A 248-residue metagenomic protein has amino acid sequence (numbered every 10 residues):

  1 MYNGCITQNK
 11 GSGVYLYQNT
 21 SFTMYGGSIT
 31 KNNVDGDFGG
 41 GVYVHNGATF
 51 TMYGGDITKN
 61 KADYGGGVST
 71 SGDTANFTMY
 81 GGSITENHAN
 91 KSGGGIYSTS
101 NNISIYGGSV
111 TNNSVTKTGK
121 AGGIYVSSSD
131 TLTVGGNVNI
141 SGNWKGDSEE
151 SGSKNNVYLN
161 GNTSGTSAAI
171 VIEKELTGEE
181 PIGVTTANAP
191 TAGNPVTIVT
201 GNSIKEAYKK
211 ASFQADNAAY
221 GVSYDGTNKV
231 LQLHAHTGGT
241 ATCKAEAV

Functional and structural regions predicted by a protein language model:
M1, N9, G13, N101 (+5 more regions): Generic low-polarity alpha-helical segments
M1-Q8, S21-N33, T49-K61, N76-H88 (+3 more regions): Right-handed parallel beta-helix
Q8-Y17, N33-V44, K61-S71, H88-S98 (+2 more regions): Extracellular beta-strand/beta-solenoid scaffold signature
G13-Y15, T23, G41, T51 (+9 more regions): Intrinsically disordered, low-complexity segments enriched in small/polar residues
V14, I29, V42, I84 (+4 more regions): Proline/Glycine/Serine-rich low-complexity intrinsically disordered segments that serve as flexible stalks/linkers
G135-V248: Extracellular/surface-exposed low-complexity segments
